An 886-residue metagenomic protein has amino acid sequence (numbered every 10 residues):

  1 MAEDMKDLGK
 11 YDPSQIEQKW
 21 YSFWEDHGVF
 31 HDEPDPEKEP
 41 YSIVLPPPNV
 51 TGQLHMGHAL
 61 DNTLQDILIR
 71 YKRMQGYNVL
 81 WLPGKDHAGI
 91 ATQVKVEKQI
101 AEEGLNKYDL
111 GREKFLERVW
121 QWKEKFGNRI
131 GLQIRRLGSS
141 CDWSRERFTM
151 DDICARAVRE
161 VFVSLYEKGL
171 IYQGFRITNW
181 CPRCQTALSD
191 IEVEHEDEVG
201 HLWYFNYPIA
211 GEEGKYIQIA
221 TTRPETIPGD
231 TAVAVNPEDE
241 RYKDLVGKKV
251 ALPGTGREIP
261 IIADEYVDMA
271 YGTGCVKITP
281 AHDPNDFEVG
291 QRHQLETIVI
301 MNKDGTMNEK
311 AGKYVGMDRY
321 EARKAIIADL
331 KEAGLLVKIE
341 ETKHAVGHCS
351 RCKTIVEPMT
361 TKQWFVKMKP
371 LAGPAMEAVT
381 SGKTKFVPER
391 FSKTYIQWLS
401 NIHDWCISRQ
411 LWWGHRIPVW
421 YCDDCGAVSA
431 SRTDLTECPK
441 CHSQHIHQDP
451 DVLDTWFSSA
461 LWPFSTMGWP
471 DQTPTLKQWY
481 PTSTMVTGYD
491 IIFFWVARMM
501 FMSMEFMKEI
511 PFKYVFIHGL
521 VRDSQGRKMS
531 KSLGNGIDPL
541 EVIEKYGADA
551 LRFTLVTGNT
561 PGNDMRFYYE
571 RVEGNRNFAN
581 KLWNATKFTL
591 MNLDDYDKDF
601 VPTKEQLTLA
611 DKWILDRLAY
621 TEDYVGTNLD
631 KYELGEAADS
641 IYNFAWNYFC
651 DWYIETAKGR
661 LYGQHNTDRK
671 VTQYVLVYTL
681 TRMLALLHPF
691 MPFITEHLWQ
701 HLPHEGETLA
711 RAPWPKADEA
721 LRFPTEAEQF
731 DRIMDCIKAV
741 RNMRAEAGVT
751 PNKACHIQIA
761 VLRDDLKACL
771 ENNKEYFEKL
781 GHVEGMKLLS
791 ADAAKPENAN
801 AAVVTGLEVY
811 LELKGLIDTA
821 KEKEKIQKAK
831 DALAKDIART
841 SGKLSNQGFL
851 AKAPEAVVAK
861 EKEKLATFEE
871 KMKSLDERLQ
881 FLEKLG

Functional and structural regions predicted by a protein language model:
M1-M56, V79, V337, S350 (+1 more regions): Non-catalytic terminal extensions that flank enzyme cores
K19, F23-H27, E97-Y216, I227 (+9 more regions): Residue patterns forming the tRNA-binding/recognition surfaces of aminoacyl-tRNA synthetases and related DALR
D35-V96, V158, I219-T221, T226 (+5 more regions): N-terminal catalytic cores of NTP/NDP-binding nucleotidyl/phosphoryl-transfer enzymes
P36-K38, P46-P47, L82-Q93, E146-C154 (+4 more regions): Short, solvent-exposed turn/loop segments enriched in Gly/Ser/Thr/Pro and often Arg
H58-L60, P284-V289, A497-M507, I641: Alpha-helical support elements that line or immediately flank enzyme active sites and cofactor-binding pockets
R70-N78, Q99-R112, L132, R136-C141 (+18 more regions): Secondary-structure transition/capping motifs at alpha-helix termini and the adjoining loop/turn into the next element
N78, P224-D304, K331, A372 (+2 more regions): Catalytic alpha/beta core of large soluble enzyme barrels
Y204, Q397-F457, L461, E505-A548 (+2 more regions): Feature 926 captures the class I aminoacyl-tRNA synthetase adenylation module centered on the KMSKS loop
